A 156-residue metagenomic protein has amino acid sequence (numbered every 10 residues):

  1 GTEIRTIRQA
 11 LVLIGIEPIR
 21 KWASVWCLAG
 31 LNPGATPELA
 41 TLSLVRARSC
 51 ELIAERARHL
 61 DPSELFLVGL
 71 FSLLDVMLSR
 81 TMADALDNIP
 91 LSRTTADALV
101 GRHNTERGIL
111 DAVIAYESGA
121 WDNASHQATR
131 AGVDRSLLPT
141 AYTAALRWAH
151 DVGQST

Functional and structural regions predicted by a protein language model:
G1-T156: Conserved alpha-helical "signature site" that marks functionally important helical segments or helix/loop junctions
